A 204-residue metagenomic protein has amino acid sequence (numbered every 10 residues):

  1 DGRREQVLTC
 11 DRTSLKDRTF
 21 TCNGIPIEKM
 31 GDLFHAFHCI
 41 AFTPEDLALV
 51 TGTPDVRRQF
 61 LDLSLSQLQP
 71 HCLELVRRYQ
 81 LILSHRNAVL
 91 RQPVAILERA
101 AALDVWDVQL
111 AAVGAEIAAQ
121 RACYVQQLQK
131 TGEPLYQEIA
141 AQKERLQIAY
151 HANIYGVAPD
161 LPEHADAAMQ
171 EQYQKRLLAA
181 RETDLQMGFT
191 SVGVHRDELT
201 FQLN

Functional and structural regions predicted by a protein language model:
D1-V56, L61-C72, Q129-P134, M169 (+1 more regions): Nucleotide-state sensing region of NTPase/ATPase domains
R3-R4, R12, R18, R57-R58 (+9 more regions): Arginine residue identity/basic-tract feature
H35-H38, H71, H85, H151 (+2 more regions): Histidine (H) residue identity feature
A48-L49, D55-D104, V108: Long, charged N-terminal accessory/stalk domains
V94-N204: Conserved NTPase motor "head" modules and their coupling/switch loops across ABC/AAA+ ATPases, GTPases, and GHKL ATPases
